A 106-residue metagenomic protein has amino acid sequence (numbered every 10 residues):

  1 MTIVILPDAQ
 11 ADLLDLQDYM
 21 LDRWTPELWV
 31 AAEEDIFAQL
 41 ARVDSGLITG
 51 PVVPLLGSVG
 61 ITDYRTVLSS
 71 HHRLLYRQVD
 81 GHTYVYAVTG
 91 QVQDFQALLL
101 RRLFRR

Functional and structural regions predicted by a protein language model:
T2-Y64, R105-R106: Basic, Lys/Arg-enriched alpha-helical interface segments
L68-R106: Enriched for short, Lys/Arg-rich terminal
